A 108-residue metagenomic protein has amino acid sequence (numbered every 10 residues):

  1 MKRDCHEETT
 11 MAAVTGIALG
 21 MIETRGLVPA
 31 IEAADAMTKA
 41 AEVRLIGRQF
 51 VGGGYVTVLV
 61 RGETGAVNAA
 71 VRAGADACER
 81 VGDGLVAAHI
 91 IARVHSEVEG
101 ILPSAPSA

Functional and structural regions predicted by a protein language model:
I17-E23, Y55-G62, H89: Short glycine-rich or small-residue beta-strand-to-loop segments that form or flank ligand, phosphate, metal/Fe-S
L27-K39: Short amphipathic alpha-helix segments
A30-I31, G65-A70: Short, conserved charged micro-motifs
A41-E42, A75-L85: A common structural junction motif
V43-R48, A87: A short linear hydrophobic-aromatic micro-motif
A88-V94: Metallocofactor- and cofactor-centric catalytic cores in central/energy metabolism, strongly enriched
S96-A108: Short, low-order "capping/linker" segments at domain edges
